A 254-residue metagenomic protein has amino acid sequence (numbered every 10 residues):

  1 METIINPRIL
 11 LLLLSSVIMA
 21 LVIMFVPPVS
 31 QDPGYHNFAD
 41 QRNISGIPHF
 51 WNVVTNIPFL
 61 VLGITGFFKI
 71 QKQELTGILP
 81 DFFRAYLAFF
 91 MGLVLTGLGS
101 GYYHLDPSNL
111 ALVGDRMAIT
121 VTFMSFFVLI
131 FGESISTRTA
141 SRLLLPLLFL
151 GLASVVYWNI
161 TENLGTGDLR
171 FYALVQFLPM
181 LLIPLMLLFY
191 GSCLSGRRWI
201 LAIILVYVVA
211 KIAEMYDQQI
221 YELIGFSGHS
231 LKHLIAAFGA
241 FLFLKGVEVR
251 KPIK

Functional and structural regions predicted by a protein language model:
E2-L147, A153-G165, F189, L194-I253: Early transmembrane hairpin module of multi-pass membrane proteins
W158-M186: Extracellular-loop-to-transmembrane junctions of the mid-late helices
